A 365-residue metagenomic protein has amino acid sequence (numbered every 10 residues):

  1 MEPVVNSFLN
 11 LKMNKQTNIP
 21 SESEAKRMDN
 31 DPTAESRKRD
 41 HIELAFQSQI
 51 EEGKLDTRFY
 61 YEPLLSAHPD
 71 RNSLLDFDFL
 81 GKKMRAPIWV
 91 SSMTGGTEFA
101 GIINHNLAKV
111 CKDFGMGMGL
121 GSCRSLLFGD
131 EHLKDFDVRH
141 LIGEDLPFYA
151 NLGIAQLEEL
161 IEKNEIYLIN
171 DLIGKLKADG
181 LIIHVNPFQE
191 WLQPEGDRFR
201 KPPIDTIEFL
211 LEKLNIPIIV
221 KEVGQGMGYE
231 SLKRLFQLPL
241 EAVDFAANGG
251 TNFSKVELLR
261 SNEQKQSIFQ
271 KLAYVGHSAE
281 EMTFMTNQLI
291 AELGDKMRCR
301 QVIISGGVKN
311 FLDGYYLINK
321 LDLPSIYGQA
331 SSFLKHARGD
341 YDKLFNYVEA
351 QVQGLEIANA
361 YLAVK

Functional and structural regions predicted by a protein language model:
V5-Y149, I154-Q156, A363: N-terminal capping/small domains of soluble enzymes
F8-E51, F269-R300, K309-K365: Alpha/beta catalytic cores of nucleotide-metabolism and tRNA/nucleoside-modifying enzymes
G95-G96, A155, F188-W191, L334-K335: A short, flexible beta-alpha/helix-coil linker loop
G96-T97, S125-F128, G224-G226, G306-N310: Gly/Ser/Thr-rich loops at beta-strand to alpha-helix junctions that form or flank small-molecule/cofactor-binding
A108-K109, P147-F148, Q156-I303, L312-Q329: Alpha/beta enzyme core
G121, A150, A247, G328-A337: A generic structural motif
D135-V138, P194-R198, M227-G228, E349-E356: A general structural signal for short secondary-structure boundary/capping elements
